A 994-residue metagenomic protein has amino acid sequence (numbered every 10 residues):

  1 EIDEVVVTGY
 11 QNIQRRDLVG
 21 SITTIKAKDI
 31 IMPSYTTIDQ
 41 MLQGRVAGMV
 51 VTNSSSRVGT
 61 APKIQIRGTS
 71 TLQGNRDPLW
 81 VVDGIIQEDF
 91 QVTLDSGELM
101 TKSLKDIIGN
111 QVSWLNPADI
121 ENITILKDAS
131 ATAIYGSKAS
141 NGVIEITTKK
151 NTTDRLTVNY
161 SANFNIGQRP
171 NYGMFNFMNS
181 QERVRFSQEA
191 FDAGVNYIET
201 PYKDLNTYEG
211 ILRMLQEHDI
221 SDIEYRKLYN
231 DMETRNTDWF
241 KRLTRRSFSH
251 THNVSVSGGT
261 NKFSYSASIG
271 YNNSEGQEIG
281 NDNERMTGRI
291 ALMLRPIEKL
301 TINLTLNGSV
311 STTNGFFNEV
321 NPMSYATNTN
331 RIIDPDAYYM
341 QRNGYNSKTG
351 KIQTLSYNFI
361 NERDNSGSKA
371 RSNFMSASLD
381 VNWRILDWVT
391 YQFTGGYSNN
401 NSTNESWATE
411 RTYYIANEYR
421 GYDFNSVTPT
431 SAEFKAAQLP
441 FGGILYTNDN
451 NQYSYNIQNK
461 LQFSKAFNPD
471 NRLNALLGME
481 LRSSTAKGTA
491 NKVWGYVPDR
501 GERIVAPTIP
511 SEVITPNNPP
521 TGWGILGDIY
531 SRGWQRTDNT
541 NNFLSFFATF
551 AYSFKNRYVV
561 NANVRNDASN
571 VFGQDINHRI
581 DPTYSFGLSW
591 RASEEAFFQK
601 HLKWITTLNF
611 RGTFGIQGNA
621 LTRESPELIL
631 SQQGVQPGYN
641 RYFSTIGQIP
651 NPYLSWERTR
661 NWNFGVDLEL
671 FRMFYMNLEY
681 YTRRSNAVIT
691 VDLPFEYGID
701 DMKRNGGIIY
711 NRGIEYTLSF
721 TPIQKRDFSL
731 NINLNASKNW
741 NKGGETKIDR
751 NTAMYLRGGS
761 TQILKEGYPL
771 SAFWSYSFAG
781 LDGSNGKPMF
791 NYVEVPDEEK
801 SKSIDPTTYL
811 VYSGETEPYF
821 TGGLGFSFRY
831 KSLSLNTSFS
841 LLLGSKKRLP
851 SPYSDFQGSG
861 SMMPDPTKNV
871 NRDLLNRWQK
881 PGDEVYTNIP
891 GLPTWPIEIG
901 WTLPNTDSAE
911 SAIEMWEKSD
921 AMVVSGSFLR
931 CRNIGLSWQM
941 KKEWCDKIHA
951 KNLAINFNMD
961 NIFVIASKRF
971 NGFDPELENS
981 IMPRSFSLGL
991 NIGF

Functional and structural regions predicted by a protein language model:
E1-R289, T301-N303, N307-S309, T540: Short, small/polar-rich motifs associated with maturation and membrane association, primarily at protein termini
E4, I30, D77, R285 (+8 more regions): Extracellular/periplasmic, surface-exposed regions of secreted and cell-surface proteins
E4, S96, P806-T807, P866 (+1 more regions): Coil residues (strongly favoring Ser/Thr
V58-P62, S103-I107, L115, L126-A129 (+13 more regions): Short, glycine/acidic-rich beta->alpha junctions
V82, K105, S130, R213-S257 (+10 more regions): Outer-membrane beta-barrel transmembrane strand signature
N159-N230, R482, T489-P498, I723-T816 (+2 more regions): Conserved small-residue
R169, G173-M174, R183-Q188, A337 (+2 more regions): A subset of solvent-exposed loop/turn segments in beta-rich extracellular surface proteins, enriched in glycine
Y414-A416, D423-T428, L842-H949, L953: Extracytoplasmic gating/loop element in the C-terminal half of outer-membrane beta-barrel translocons and assembly
